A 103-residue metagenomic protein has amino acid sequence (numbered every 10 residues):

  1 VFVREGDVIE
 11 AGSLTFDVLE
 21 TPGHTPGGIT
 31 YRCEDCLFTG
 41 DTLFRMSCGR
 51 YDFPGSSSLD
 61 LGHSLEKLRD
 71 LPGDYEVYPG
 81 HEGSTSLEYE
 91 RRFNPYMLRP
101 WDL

Functional and structural regions predicted by a protein language model:
V1-V18: Helix-adjacent hinge/juxtasegments
T15-E20, T25-L103: Metallo-beta-lactamase
